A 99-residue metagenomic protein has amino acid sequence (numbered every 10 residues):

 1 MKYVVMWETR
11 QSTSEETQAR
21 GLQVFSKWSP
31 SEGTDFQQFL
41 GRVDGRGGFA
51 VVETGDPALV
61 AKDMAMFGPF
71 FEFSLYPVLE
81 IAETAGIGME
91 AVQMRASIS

Functional and structural regions predicted by a protein language model:
M1-R46, G55-A58, E80-S99: Short S/T/G/P-rich N-terminal loop/turn motif that feeds into the first structured element of a domain
V5-W7, A50, L75: A structural signal for short, well-ordered beta-strand segments
D44-G47, G68-F70: Short connector loops at helix/strand junctions that flank enzyme active sites, especially segments positioning acidic
A50-V52, D63: Functionalized membrane-embedded alpha-helices
P57-M66: Short, electropositive alpha-helical surface patch
F67-G68, V92: Residue-level detector of secondary-structure transition/capping positions
F70-I81: Conserved short beta-strand edge segments in small beta-sheet-based binding/regulatory domains
